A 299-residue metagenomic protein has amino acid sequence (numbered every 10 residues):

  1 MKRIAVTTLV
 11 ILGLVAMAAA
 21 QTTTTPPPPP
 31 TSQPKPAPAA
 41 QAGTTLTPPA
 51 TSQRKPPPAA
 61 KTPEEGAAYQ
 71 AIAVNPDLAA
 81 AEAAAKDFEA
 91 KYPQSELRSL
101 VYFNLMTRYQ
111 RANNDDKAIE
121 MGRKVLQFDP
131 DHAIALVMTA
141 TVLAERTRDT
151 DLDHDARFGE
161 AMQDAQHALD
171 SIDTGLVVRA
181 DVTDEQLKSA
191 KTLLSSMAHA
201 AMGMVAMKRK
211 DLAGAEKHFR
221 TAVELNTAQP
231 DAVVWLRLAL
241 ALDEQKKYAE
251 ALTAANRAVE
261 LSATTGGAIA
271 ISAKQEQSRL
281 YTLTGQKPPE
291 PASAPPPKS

Functional and structural regions predicted by a protein language model:
Q21-L100, P288, P296-S299: N-terminal leader/linker segments that initiate helical-solenoid repeat arrays
P49, P56, V178-D181, S189-A201 (+3 more regions): Terminal, low-structured helical/coil segments at or just beyond the last alpha-helical repeat
P93-E96, P130, D173, T227-Q229 (+1 more regions): Short coil turns that delineate tetratricopeptide repeat
T107, T141, E145-R148, M204 (+2 more regions): Residue-level recognition of tetratricopeptide repeat
D155-D173, D243, K247-G267: TPR/TPR-like (Sel1-like) alpha-helical repeat modules
